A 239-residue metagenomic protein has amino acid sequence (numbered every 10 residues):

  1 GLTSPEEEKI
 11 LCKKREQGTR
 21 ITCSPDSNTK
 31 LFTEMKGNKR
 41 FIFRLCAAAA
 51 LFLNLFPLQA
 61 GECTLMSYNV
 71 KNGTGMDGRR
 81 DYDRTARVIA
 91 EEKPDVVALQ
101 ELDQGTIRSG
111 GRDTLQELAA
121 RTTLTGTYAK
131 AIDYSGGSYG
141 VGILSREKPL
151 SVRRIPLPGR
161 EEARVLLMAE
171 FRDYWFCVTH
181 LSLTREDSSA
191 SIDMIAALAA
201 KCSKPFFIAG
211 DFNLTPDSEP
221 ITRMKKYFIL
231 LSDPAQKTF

Functional and structural regions predicted by a protein language model:
P5, E16-Q17, T22-P25, F32 (+1 more regions): Intrinsically disordered, low-complexity segments enriched in serine/proline and basic residues
E34, R44, F52, L58-R121 (+2 more regions): N-terminal, active-site-proximal structural segment of metallo-dependent hydrolase catalytic domains
K39-A48: Sec-dependent signal peptide recognition, specifically the positively charged N-region followed immediately by
A60-L65, R146-L150, E161-V178: Beta-strand-turn-beta hairpins that frame and shape the catalytic cleft of phosphate-ester-processing enzymes
K71, D103, K148, S182 (+1 more regions): Catalytic metal-binding/acid-base residues of hydrolase active sites
T106, G110-G111, L124-I143, E162 (+2 more regions): Active site of divalent-metal-dependent phosphoester/diester hydrolases
M168-C177, S188-F212, E219-M224: His/acidic metal-ligating clusters that form di-metal
